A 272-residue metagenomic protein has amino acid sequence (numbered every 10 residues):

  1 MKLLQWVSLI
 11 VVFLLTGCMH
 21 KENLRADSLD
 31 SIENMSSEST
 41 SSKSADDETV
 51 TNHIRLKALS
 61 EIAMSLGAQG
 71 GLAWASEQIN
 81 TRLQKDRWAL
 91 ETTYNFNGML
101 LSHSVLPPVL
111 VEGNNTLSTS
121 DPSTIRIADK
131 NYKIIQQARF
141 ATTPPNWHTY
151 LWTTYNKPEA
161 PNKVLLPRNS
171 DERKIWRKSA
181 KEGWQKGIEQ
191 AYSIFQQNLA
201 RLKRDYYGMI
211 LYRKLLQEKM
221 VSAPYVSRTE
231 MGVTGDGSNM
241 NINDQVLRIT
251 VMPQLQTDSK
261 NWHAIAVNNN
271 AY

Functional and structural regions predicted by a protein language model:
M1-S8: Bacterial N-terminal signal peptides that target proteins for export
K2, D30, N34, N52 (+6 more regions): Polar/charged alpha-helical tracts
I10-F13: Short, linear, compositionally biased motifs with a strong N-terminal bias
L15-G17: C-terminal motif of bacterial Sec signal peptides marking the signal peptidase cleavage site
E22-W147: N-terminal Sec/ER secretory leader and immediately downstream segment of secreted/extracellular precursors
P107, E112-Y272: Mature extracytoplasmic/lumenal regions of exported proteins
